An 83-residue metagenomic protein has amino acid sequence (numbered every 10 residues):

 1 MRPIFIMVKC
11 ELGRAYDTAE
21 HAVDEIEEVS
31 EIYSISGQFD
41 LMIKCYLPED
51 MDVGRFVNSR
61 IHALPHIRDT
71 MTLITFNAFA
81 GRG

Functional and structural regions predicted by a protein language model:
M1-G83: A compositional/biophysical signature of low hydrophobicity enriched in polar/charged and small residues
